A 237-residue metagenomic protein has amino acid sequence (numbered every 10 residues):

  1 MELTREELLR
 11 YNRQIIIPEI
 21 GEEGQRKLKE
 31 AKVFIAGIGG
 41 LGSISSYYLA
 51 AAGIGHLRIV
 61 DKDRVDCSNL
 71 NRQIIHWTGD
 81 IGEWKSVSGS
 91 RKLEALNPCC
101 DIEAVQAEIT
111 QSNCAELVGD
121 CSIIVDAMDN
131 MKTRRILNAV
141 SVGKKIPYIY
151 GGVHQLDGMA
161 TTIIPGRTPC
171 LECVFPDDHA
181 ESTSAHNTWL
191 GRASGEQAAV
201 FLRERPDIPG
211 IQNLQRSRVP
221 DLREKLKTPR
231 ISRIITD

Functional and structural regions predicted by a protein language model:
M1-D237: Adenine nucleotide-associated cytosolic modules
